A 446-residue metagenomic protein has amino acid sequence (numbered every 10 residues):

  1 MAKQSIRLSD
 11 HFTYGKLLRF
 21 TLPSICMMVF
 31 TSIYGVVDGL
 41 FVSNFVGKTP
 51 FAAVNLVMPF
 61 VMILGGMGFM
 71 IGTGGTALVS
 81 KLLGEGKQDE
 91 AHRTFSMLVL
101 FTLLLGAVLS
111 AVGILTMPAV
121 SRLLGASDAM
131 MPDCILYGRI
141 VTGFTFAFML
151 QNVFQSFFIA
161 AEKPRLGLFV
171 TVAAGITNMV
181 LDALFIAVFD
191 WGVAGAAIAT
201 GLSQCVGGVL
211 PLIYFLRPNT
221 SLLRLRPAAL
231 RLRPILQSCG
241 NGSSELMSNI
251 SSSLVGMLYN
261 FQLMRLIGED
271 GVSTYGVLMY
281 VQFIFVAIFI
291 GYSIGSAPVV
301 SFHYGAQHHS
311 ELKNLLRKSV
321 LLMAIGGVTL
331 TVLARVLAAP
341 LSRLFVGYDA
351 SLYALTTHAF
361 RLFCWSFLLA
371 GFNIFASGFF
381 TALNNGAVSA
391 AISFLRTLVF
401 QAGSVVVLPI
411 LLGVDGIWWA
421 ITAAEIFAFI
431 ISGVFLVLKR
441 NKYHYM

Functional and structural regions predicted by a protein language model:
M1-T21, V79-F146, V188-S243, V300-S366 (+1 more regions): Short alpha-helical transmembrane segments in multi-pass integral membrane proteins
S9-V46, P59-G74, L78, L82 (+5 more regions): N-terminal transmembrane alpha-helices
R19-D38, I140, Q151, A174 (+5 more regions): Transmembrane helical elements of multi-pass membrane transporters/channels
L22, C26, V57-F60, L100-L104 (+14 more regions): Hydrophobic residues within alpha-helical transmembrane segments of multi-pass solute transporters/permease subunits
I33-F51, S121-D128, L184-W191, S253-Y280 (+4 more regions): Helix-terminus/linker motif at the lipid-water interface of multi-pass membrane proteins
F51-A111, F148-G167, T274-A338, A370-I392: Small-residue-rich hydrophobic transmembrane alpha-helices
I63-G66, N178-A183, G208-L212, F283-A287 (+3 more regions): Hydrophobic transmembrane alpha-helices of multi-pass small-molecule transporters
G72, I140-I159, V170-N178, A196-V209 (+5 more regions): Short runs within selected transmembrane alpha-helices of multi-pass transporters and secretion channels
